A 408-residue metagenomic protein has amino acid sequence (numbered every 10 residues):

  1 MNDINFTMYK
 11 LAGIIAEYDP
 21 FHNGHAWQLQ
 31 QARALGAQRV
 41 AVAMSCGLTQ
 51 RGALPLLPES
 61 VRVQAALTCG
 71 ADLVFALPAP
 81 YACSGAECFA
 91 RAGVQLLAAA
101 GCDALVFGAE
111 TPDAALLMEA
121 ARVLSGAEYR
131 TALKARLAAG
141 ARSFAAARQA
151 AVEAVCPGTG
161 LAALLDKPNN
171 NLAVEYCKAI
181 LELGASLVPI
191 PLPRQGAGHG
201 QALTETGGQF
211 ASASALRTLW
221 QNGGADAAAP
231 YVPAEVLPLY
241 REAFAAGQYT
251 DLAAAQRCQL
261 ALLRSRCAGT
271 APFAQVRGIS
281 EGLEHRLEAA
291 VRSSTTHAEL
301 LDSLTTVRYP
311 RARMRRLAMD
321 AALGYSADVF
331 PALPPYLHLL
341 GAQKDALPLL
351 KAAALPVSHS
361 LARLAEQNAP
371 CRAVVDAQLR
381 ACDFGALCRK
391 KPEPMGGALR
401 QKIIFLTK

Functional and structural regions predicted by a protein language model:
M1-K10, I404-K408: Short, low-complexity, intrinsically disordered N-terminal peptides in bacterial proteins
I4-R62: N-terminal catalytic cores of NTP/NDP-binding nucleotidyl/phosphoryl-transfer enzymes
I15-A16, T49-Q50, A66, P80-Y81 (+1 more regions): Short, contiguous strand/loop micro-motifs
R33, L67, V94-A98: Non-catalytic positions within long, well-ordered alpha-helices that form the structural scaffold/packing of enzyme
G36, G70, L181-G184: A broad structural signal for alpha-helix termini and local helix breaks/kinks
Q38, D72, D103: Receiver (REC) domain switch/active-site residues of two-component response regulators
V63-P78: A glycine-rich helix N-cap at a beta->alpha junction
A76-K408: Active-site cores that bind ATP or allylic diphosphates and position pyrophosphate for catalysis
